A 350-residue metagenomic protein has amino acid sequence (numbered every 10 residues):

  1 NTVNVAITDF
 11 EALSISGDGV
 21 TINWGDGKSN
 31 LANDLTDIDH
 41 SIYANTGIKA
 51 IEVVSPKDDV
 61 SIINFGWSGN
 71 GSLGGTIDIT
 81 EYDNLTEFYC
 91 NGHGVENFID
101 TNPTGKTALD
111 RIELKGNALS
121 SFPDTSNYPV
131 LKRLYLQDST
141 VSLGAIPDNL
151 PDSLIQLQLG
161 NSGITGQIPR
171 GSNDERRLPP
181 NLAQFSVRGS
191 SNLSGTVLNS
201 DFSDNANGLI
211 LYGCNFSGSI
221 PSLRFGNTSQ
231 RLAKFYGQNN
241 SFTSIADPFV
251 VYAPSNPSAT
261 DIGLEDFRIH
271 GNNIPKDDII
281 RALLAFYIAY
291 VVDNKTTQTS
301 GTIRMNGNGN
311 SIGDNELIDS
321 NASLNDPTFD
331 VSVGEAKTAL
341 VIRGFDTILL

Functional and structural regions predicted by a protein language model:
N1-E87, G92-G94, G105-T107, A118 (+4 more regions): N-terminal capping/linker segments that flank leucine-rich repeat
G25-G27, G166, G195, G218: Glycine-centered flexibility sites
W67-S72, Y89-G94, E113-A118, Y135-V141 (+7 more regions): Concave beta-strand-loop units of leucine-rich repeat
I79-E81, I99-K106, P123-P129, A145-D152 (+7 more regions): A structural signal for leucine-rich repeat
F88, F98-I99, I112, L134 (+2 more regions): Hydrophobic "rung" positions of tandem beta-strand repeat architectures that form parallel beta-solenoids
